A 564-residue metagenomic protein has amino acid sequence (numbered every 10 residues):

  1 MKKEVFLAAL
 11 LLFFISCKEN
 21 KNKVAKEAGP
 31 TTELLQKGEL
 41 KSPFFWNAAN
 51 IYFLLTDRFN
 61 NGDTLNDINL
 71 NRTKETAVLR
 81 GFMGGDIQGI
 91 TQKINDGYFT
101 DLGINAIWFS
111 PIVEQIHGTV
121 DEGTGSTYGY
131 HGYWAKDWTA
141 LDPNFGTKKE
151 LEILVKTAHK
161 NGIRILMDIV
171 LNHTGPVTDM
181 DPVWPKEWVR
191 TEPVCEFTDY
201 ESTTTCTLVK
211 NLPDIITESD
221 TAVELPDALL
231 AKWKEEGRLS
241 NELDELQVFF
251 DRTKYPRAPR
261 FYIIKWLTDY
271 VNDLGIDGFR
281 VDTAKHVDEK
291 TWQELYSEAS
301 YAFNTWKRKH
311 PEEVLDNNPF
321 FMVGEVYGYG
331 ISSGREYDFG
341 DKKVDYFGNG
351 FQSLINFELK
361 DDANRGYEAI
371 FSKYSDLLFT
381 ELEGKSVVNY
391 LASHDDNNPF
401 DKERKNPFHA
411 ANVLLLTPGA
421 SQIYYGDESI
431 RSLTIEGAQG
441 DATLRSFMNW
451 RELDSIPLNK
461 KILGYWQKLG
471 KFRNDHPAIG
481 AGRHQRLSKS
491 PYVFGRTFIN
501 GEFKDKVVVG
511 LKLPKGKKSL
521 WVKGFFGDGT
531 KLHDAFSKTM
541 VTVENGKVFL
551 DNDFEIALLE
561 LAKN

Functional and structural regions predicted by a protein language model:
K2-A8: Sec-dependent signal peptide recognition, specifically the positively charged N-region followed immediately by
I15-S16: C-terminal motif of bacterial Sec signal peptides marking the signal peptidase cleavage site
N20-W46: The feature marks proteins involved in alpha-glucan
E33-L34, K265-E383, V387, E403-R404 (+4 more regions): Active-site-proximal helices and loops of the catalytic beta/alpha 8
K37, P43-A49, F59-L274, L295 (+4 more regions): Substrate-binding/active-site clefts of carbohydrate-active enzymes
I51-F53, A106, G162-L166, G278-R280 (+3 more regions): Structural preference for beta-strand elements that scaffold enzyme active sites
L54, F109, W138, A158 (+8 more regions): Conserved, mostly hydrophobic/aromatic
D63-I87, K402-K405, A411, M540-N552: Short, polar loop/linker segments at the starts of domains and inter-domain junctions
